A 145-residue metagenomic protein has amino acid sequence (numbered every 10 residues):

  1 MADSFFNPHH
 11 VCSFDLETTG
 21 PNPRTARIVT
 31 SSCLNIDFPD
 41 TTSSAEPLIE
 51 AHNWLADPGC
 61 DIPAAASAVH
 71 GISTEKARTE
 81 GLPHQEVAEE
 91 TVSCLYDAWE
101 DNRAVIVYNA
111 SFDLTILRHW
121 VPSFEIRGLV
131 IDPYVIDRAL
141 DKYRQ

Functional and structural regions predicted by a protein language model:
M1-R127, K142-Q145: Conserved non-catalytic scaffold segment of RNase H-like nuclease domains
E125-A139: Conserved beta-strand -> loop -> alpha-helix junction used to position metal-binding or nucleic-acid-contacting
